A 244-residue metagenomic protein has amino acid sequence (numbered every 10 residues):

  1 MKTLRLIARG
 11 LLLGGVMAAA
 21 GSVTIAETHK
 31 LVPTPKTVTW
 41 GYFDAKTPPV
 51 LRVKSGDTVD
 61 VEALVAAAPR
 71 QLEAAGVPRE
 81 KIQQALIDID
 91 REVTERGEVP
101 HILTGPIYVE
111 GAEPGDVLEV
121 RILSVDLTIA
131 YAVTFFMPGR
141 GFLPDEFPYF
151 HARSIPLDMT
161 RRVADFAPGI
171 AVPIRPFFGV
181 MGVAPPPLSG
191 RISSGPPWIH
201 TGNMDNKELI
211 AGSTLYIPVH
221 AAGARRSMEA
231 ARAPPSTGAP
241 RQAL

Functional and structural regions predicted by a protein language model:
R9-A20: Bacterial N-terminal signal peptides
A19-T28: Boundary at the C-terminal end of the N-terminal hydrophobic targeting segment
L31-E95: N-terminal, Lys/Arg-enriched amphipathic/low-complexity engagement segments that precede the first folded domain
T34-D44, R96-T104, I192-H200: Short, structured beta-strand/loop micro-motifs enriched in basic residues and often containing a Trp
V61, V117-V120, I217: A generic structural signal for residues embedded in beta-strands
A66-P78, V125-F135, G223-A233: Short, Lys/Arg- and Gly-enriched loop/turn segments at beta-strand edges
H101-I102, Y108, L123-I210: Intrinsically disordered, low-complexity linker/loop segments enriched in Gly/Pro and charged/polar residues
